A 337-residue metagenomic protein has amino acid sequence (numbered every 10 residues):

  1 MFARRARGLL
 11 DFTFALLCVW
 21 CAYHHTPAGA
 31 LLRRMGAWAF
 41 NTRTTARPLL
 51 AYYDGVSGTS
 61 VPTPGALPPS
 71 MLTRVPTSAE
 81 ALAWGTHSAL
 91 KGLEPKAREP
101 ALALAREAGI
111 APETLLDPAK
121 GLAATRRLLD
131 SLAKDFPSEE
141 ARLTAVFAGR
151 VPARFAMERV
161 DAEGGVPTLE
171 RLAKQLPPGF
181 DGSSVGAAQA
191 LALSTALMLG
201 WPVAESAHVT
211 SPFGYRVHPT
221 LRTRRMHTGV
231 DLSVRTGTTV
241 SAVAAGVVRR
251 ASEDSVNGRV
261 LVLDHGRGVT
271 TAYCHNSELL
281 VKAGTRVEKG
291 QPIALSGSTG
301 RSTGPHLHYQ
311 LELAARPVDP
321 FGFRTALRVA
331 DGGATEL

Functional and structural regions predicted by a protein language model:
M1-A66, E158-Y215, D331-L337: Polar/charged, compositionally biased leader and regulatory segments
F40, L50-M198: Catalytic glycan-binding domains that act on GlcNAc-containing polysaccharides
T77-L82, K96-E99, P137-E140, S194-A196 (+5 more regions): Extracytoplasmic
S183-N257, K289, L337: Surface-exposed, glycine-biased beta-strand/turn segments
S194-L197, S233, K282-Q291, Q310-L337: Acidic, glycine-rich catalytic/binding loops that coordinate metals and/or anionic ligands
T210, V247-R249, S277, A294-G297: Conserved positions in beta-strands of structured domains
R225-H227, A242-L280, P305-Q310: Zn2+-dependent peptidoglycan hydrolase active-site motif and core
L232, V260-L261, E288-G300: Short hydrophobic beta/alpha edge segments that flank linear recognition/processing sites
